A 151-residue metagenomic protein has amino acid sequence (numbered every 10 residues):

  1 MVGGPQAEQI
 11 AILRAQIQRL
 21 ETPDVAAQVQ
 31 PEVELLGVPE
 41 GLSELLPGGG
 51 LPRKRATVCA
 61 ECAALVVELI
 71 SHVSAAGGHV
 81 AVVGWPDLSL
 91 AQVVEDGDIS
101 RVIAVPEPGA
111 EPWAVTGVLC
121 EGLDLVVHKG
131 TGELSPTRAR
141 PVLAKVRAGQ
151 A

Functional and structural regions predicted by a protein language model:
M1-V58, C62-A63, V67-V82: Detector for small/aliphatic-rich hydrophobic stretches
V66, V94, V146-A148: Alpha-helix boundary/interfacial micro-motifs
V73, L143-A151: Conserved beta/loop motifs at nucleotide-recognition and modification sites
H79-A144: Long, charge-dense
